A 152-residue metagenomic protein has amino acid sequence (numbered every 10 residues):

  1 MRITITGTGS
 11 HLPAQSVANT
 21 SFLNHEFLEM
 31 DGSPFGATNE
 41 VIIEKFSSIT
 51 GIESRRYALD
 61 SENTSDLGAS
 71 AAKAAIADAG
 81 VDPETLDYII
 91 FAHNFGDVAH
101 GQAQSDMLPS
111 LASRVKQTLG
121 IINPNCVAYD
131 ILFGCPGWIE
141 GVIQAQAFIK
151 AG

Functional and structural regions predicted by a protein language model:
M1-N94, R114-L119: Conserved "HGTGT" condensation-loop signature of ketosynthase/thiolase-family condensing enzymes that catalyze
N39-S65, V98-G152: Conserved catalytic cysteine-centered active-site region of acyl-thioester-dependent Claisen-condensing enzymes
